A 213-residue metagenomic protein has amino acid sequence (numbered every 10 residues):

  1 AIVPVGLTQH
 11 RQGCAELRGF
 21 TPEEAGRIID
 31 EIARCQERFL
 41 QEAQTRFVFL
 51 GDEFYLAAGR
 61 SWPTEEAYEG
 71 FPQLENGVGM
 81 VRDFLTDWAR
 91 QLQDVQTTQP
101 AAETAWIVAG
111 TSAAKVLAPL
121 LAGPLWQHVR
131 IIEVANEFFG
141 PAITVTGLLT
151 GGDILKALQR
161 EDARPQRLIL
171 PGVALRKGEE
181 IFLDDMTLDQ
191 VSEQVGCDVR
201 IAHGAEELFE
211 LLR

Functional and structural regions predicted by a protein language model:
A1, V5-R213: Auxiliary Fe-S-binding modules of radical SAM enzymes
